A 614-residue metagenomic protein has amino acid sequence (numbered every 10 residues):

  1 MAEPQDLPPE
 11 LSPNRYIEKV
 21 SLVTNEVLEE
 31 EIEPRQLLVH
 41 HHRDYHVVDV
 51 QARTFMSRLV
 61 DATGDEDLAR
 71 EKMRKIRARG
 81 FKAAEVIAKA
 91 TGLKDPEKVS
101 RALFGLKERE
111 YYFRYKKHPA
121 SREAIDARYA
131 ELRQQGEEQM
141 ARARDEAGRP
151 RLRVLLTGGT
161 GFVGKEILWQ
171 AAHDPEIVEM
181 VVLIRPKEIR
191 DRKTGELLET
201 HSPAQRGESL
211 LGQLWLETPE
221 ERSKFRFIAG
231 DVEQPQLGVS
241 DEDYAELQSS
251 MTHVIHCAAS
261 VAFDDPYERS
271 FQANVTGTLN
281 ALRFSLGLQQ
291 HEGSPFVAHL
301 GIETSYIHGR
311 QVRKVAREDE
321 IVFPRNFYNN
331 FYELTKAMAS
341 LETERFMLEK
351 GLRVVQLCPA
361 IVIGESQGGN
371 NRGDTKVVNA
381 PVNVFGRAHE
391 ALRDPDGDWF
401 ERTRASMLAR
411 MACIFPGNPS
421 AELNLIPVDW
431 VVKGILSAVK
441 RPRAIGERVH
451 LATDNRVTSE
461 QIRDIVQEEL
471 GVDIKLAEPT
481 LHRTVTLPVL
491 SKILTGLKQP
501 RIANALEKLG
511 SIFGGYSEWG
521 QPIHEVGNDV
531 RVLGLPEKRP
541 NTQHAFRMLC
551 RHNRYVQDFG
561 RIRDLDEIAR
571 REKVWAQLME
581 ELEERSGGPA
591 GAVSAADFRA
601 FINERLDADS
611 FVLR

Functional and structural regions predicted by a protein language model:
E97-Y115, S121-R133, E137, R153 (+2 more regions): Amphipathic terminal alpha-helices
G105-H253, C257, Y267, E292-G293 (+3 more regions): N-terminal Rossmann/SDR dinucleotide-binding element
S249, H253-A258, D264-Q272, T276-F331 (+3 more regions): Conserved Rossmann-fold NAD(P)-dependent oxidoreductase catalytic core, especially the SDR/UDP-sugar
F271-V275, Y328-A337, N371, T375 (+1 more regions): Short-chain dehydrogenase/reductase
R313-V315, R345-L423, V428-K433, S437: NAD(P)-dependent short-chain dehydrogenase/reductase
A388-N418, T484-E537, I568, V574-W575 (+1 more regions): A hydrophobic C-terminal alpha-helical subdomain
G434-S511, H552-G587, S594-I602, R614: Mid/C-terminal beta-alpha module of Rossmann-like enzyme folds, strongest in SDR-family dehydrogenases/epimerases
